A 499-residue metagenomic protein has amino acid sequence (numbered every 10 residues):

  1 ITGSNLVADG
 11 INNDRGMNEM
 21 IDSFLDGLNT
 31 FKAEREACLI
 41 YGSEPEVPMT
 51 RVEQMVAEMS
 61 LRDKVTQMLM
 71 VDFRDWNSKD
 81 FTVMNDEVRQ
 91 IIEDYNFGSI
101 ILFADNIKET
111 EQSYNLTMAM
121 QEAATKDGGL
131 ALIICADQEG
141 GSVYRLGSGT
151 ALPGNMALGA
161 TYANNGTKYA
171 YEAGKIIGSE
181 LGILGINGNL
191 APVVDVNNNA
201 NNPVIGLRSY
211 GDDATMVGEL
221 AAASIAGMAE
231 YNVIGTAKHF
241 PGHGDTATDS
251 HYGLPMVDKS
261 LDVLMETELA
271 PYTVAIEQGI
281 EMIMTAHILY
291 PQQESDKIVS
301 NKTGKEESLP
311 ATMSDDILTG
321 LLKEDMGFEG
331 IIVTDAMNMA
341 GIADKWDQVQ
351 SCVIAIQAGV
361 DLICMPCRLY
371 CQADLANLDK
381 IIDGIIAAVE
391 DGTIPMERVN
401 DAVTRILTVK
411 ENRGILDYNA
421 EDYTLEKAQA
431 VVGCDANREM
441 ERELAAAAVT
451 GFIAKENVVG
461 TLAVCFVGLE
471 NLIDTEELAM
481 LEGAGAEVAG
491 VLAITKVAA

Functional and structural regions predicted by a protein language model:
I1-D22, A388: Conserved functional hotspot residues or short segments at active or partner-binding sites across diverse domains
M17-E93, S314-D315, E324, A343-A499: Preference for extracellular/luminal or secreted protein segments
S60, V83-M84, E109-G128, L132 (+4 more regions): Second-shell residues forming the walls of enzyme active-site clefts
M70, C135-A136, T236, V333-T334 (+1 more regions): Generic enzyme active-site microenvironment
E93-A104, P291-Q292: A short aromatic-anchored loop/beta-hairpin motif
A123, L132-Y171: Substrate-binding cleft of extracellular glycoside hydrolase catalytic domains
G149, A191-N199, F240-T246, M284 (+3 more regions): Flexible hinge/switch segments at interdomain interfaces of large molecular machines
G159-I186, V193-A214, A221, I225 (+3 more regions): A substrate-binding/cap region within the structured catalytic cores of diverse enzymes
